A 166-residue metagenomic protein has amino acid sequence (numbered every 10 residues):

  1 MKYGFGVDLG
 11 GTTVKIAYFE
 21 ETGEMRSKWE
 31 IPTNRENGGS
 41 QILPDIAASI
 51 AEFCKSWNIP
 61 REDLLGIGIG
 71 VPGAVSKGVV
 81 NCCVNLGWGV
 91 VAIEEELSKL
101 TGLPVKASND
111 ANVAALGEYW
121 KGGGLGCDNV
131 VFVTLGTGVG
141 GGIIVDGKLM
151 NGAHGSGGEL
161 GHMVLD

Functional and structural regions predicted by a protein language model:
K2-Y3, N129: Short, basic/aromatic recognition patches
Y3-A48, K55, V80, G155-S156 (+1 more regions): Short glycine-rich, Thr/Ser-proximal phosphate-binding strand/loop in the N-terminal lobe of ATP-dependent enzymes
A17-E20, S27-K28, N37-Q41, S98-L100 (+2 more regions): Glycine/GP-enriched mid-protein hinge/lid loop-to-helix segment characteristic of carbohydrate kinases
M25, V75, V80, L149-M150: Hydrophobic "anchor" residues
G39-A51, E62-I67, A74-N129: Glycine-rich phosphate-binding loop and adjoining helix at the ATP-binding site of ATP-dependent phosphoryl-transfer
P72-V75, G136-G138: Short glycine-rich anion-binding loops that position phosphate/pyrophosphate groups of nucleotides and phosphorylated
